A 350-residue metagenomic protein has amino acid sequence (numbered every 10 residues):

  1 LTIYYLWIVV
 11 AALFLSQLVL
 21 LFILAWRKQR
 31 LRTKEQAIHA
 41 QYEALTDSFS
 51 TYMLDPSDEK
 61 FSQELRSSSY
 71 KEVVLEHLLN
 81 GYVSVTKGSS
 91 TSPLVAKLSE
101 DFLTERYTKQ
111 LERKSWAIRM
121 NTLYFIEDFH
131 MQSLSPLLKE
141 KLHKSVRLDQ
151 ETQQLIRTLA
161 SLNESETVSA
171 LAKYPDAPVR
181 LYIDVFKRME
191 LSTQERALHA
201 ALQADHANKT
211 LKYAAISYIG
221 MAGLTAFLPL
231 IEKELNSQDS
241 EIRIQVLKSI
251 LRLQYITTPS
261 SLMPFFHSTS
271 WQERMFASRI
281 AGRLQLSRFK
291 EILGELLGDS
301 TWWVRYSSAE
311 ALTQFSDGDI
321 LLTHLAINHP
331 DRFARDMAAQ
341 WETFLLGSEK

Functional and structural regions predicted by a protein language model:
L1-I38: N-terminal signal-anchor transmembrane alpha helix of single-pass membrane proteins, serving as the membrane-anchoring
L21-L24, R30, H143-A204: Long, contiguous interaction/recruitment modules in multidomain scaffold/adaptor proteins
W26-R113: N-terminal topogenic membrane-targeting module
V73-S165: Membrane-proximal soluble helical/coiled-coil segments that couple transmembrane anchors to catalytic or regulatory
G88-L98, M120-F129, Q150-L162, R180-S192 (+7 more regions): Structural detector for internal amphipathic alpha-helices that build alpha-solenoid repeat scaffolds
L98-L111, M131-H143, E164-Y174, S192-A204 (+5 more regions): Amphipathic alpha-helical scaffolding segments comprising HEAT/armadillo-like alpha-solenoid repeats
K114-S115, K144-L148, P175-V179, H206-N208 (+4 more regions): Short inter-helical turns and helix N-cap capping residues of alpha-solenoid HEAT/ARM repeat scaffolds
L321-L325, H329-M337, F344: Alpha-helical oligomerization segments
